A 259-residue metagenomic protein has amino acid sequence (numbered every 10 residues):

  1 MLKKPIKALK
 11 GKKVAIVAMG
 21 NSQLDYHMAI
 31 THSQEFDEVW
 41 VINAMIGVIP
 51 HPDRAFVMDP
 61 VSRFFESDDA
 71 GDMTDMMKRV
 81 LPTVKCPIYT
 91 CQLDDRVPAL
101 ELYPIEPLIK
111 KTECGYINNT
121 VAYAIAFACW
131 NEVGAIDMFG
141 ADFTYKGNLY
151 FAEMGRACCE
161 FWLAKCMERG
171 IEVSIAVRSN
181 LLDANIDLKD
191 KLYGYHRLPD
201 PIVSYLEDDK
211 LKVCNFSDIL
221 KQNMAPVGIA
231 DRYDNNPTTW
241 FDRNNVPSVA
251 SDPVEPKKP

Functional and structural regions predicted by a protein language model:
M1-P259: Metal-ion/cofactor- or nucleotide/acyl-coenzyme-handling active-site neighborhoods
